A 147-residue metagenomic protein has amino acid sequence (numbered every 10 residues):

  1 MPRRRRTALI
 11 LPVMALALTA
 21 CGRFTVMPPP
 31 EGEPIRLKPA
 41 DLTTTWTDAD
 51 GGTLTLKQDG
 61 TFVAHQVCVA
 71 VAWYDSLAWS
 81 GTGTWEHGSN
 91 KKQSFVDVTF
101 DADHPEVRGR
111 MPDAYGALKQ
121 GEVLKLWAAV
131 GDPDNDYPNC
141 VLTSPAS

Functional and structural regions predicted by a protein language model:
M1-L9: Bacterial N-terminal signal peptides that target proteins for export
A17-A20: C-terminal motif of bacterial Sec signal peptides marking the signal peptidase cleavage site
F24-E33, G52, V63, K92-S147: Beta-sheet ligand-binding and adhesion/scaffold domains
P28-T53, W85-H87: Tryptophan-anchored aromatic micro-motifs
I35-L37, D41-D48, W73-W79, D103-R110: Short, solvent-exposed secondary-structure boundary motifs
A49-F100: N-terminal glycine/threonine-rich, aromatic-flanked beta-hairpin/loop signature
